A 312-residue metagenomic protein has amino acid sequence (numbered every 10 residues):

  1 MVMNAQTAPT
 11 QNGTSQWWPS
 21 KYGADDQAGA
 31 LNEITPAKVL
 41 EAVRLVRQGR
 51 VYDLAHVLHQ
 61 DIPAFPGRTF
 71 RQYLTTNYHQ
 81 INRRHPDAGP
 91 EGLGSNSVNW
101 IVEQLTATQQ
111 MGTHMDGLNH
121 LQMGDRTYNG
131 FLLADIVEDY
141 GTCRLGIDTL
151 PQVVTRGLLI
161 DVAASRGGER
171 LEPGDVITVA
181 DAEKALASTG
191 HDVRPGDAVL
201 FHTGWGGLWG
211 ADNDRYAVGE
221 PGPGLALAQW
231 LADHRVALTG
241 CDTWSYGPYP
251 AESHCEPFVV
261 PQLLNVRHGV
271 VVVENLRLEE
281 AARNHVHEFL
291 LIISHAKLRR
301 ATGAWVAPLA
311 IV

Functional and structural regions predicted by a protein language model:
M1-V312: Active-/binding-site microenvironments in catalytic and ligand-binding cores
